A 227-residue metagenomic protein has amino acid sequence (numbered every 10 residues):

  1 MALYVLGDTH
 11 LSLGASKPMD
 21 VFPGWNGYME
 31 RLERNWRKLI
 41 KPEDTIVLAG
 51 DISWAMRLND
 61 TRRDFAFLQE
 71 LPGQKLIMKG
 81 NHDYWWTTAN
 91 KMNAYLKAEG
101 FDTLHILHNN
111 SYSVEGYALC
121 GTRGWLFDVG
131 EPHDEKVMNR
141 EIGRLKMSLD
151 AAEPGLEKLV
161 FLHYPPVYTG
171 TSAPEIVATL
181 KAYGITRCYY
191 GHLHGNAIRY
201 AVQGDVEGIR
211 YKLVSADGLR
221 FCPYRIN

Functional and structural regions predicted by a protein language model:
A2, A15-V114, S172-I185, I209 (+1 more regions): Core catalytic region of metal-dependent phosphoesterases/phosphodiesterases, especially metallo-beta-lactamase-like
A2-L13, G116-W125, L159-F161, R210-S215: Active-site-proximal beta-strand elements of phosphoester/diester hydrolases
D8, G50-D51, G80-N81, H163 (+1 more regions): Active-site glycine-centered loops adjacent to acidic/histidine catalytic or metal-binding residues that shape
L11, S53-W54, P166, G195: Short active-site segment of divalent metal-dependent hydrolases/proteases that encodes the spacing between
S12-K17, F221: Short N-terminal binding/cap micro-motifs at the start of the first secondary-structure element
M19, L126-K136, A152-T186: Active-site-proximal segments of metal-dependent phosphoesterases and phosphodiesterases across multiple
L76, P166-N227: Conserved beta-sheet core of the metallophosphoesterase superfamily
E115-G155, I226: Binuclear metal-dependent hydrolase catalytic cores centered on His/Asp/Glu-rich metal-binding motifs
